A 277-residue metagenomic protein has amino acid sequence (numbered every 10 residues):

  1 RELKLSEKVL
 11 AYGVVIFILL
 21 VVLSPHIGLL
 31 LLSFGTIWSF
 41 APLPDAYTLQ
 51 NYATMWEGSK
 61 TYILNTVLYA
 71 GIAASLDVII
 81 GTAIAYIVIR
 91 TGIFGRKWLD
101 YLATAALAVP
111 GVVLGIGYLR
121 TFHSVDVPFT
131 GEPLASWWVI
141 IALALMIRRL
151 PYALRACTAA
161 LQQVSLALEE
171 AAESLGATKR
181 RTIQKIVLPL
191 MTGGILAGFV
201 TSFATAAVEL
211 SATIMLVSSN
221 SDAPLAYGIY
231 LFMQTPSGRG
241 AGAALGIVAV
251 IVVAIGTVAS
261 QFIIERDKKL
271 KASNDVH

Functional and structural regions predicted by a protein language model:
R1-E2, Y86-V88, F94-G95, T158-E169 (+6 more regions): C-terminal transmembrane helix and the adjacent membrane-cytosol boundary/short C-terminal tail of inner/organellar
R1-L3, T36, F40-L49, T54-E57 (+4 more regions): Membrane-interfacial helix termini and adjacent extracytoplasmic/periplasmic loops of multi-pass transporters
L3-E7, T36-F40, A46-T61, A207 (+1 more regions): Interhelical loop and adjacent transmembrane-helix boundary motif in polytopic membrane transport permeases
K4-Y12, A83-Y118, N274-H277: Cytoplasmic-entry segments and transmembrane alpha-helices of multi-pass inner-membrane transporters
Y12, I16-L19, G58-A70, A108 (+2 more regions): Loop-to-helix entry region at the N-terminal start of transmembrane alpha-helices in multi-pass membrane transporters
G13-H26, S75, A105, V109 (+4 more regions): Transmembrane alpha-helices
S24-I27, L31-F34, I79-A83, V113-I116 (+4 more regions): Membrane-embedded alpha-helices of multi-pass transport/permease systems
E57-V88, G95-W98: Transmembrane alpha-helix signature in integral membrane proteins
